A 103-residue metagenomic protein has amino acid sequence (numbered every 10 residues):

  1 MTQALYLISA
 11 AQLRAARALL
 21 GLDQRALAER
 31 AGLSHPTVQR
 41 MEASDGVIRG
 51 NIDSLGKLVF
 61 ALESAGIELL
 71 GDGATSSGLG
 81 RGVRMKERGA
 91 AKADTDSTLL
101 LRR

Functional and structural regions predicted by a protein language model:
M1-A18: A short, Lys/Arg-rich alpha-helix, primarily the initiator
Y6, L20, N51-S54: Short, conserved glycine- and acidic-residue-centered signature motifs in active-site or ligand-binding loops
A10, A28-A31: Small-residue (primarily alanine) positions within well-ordered alpha-helices, especially packing/interaction faces
L13-A26, E87-R88: Short basic helix-loop element that most often maps to the first helix and adjoining turn of HTH DNA-binding modules
A16, R30, M41: Residues in the recognition helix of alpha-helical DNA-binding motifs
L33-G50: Recognition helix of helix-turn-helix/homeodomain-like DNA-binding domains that insert into the DNA major groove
I52-L69: DNA major-groove recognition helix of helix-turn-helix/homeodomain DNA-binding modules
I67-R103: Short, charged recognition helix plus adjacent turn of helix-turn-helix-like nucleic-acid-binding domains
